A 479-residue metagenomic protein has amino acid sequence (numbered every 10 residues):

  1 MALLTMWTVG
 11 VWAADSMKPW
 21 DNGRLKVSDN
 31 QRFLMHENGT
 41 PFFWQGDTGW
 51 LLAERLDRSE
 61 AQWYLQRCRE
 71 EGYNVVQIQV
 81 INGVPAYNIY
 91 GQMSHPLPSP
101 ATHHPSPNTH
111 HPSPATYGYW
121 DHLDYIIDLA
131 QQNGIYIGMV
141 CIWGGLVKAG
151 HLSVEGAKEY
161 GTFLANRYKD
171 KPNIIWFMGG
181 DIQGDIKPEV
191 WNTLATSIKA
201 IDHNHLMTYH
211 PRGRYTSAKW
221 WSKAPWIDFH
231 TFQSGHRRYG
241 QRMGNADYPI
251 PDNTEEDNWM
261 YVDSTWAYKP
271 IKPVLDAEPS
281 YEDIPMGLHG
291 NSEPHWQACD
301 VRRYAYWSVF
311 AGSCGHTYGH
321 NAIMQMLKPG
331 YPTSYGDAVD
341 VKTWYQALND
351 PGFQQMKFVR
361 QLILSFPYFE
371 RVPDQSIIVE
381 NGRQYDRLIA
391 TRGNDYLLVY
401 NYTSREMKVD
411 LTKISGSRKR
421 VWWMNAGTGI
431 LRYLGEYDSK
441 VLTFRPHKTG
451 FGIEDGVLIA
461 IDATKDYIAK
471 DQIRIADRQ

Functional and structural regions predicted by a protein language model:
T5, S106, R478-Q479: Intrinsic disorder/low-complexity segments
V11-A13: Boundary at the C-terminal end of the N-terminal hydrophobic targeting segment
M17-Q241, P249-D252, E256-D257: Active-site mouth of glycoside hydrolases
T40, P270-V274, Y281-I284, Q297 (+2 more regions): Aromatic- and carboxylate-lined catalytic core of secreted/periplasmic carbohydrate-active enzymes
G49-W50, G83, G144, Q183 (+7 more regions): Short, solvent-exposed loop/turn segments at secondary-structure junctions
A224-K328: Catalytic-core region of carbohydrate-active enzymes that cleave or remodel glycosidic bonds
